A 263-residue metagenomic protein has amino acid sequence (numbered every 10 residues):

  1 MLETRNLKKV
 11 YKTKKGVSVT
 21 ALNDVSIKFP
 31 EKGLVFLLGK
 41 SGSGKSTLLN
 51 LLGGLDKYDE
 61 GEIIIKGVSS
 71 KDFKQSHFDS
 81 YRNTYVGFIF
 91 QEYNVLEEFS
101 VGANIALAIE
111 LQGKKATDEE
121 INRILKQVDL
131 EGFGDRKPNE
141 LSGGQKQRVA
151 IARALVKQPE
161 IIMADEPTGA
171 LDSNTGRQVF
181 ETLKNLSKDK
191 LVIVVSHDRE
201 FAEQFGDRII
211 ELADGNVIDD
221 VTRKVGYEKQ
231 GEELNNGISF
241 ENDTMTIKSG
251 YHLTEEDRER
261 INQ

Functional and structural regions predicted by a protein language model:
G53: Helix-to-loop junction immediately C-terminal to a conserved catalytic motif
G61-S69: Conserved ABC transporter NBD signature motif
S69, A116-F133: Conserved ABC ATPase "signature" region
F99-L107: Short coil-to-helix segment of the ABC ATPase nucleotide-binding domain corresponding to the Q-loop/switch region
R136-N139, V156-K157, K188: Conserved signature/switch motifs of ABC ATPase nucleotide-binding domains
K137-Q147: Conserved ABC ATPase signature
I162-D165: Catalytic Walker B motif of ABC-type/P-loop ATPase nucleotide-binding domains
N185-V194: Conserved catalytic loops of ABC-family nucleotide-binding domains
